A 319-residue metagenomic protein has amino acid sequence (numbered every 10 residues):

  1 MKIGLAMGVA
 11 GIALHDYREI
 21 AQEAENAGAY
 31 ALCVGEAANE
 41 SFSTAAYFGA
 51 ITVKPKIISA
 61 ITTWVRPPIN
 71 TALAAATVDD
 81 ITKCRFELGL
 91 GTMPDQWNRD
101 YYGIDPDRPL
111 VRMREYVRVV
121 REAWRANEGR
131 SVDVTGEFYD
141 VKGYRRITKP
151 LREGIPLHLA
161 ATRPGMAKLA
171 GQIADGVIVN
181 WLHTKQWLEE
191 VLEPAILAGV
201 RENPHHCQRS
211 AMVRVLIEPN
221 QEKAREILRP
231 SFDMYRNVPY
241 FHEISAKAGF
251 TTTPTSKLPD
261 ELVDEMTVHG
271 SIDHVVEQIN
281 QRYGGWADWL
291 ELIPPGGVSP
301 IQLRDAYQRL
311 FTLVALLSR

Functional and structural regions predicted by a protein language model:
M1-R319: Active-site-adjacent structural elements that line small-molecule/cofactor binding pockets in enzymes
